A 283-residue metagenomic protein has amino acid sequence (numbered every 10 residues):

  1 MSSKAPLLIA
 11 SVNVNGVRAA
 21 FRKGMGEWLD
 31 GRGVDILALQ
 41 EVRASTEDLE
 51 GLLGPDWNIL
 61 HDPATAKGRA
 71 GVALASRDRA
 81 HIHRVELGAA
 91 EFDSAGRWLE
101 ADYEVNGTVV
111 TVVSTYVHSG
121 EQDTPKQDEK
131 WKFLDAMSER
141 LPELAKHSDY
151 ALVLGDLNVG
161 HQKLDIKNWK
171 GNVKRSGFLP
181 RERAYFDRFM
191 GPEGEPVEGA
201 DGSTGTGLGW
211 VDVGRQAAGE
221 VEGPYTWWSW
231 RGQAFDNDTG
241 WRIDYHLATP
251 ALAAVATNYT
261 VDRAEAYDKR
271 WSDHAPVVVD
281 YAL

Functional and structural regions predicted by a protein language model:
M1-L53, I59-L60, A64-V72, F189: N-terminal, active-site-proximal structural segment of metallo-dependent hydrolase catalytic domains
I9-V14, W28-E47, V112, R140-K163 (+4 more regions): Active-site beta-strand/loop signature of hydrolases that rely on acidic residues for catalysis
R43-G120: Structured beta-strand-rich core segments of catalytic domains in phosphoester-bond hydrolases
K67-H83, E222, D236-V255: Conserved beta strand-loop-helix elements of the APE1-like EEP
R77-D78, A101-G107, D238, T249-P250 (+2 more regions): Active-site beta-strand termini and strand-to-loop segments that position acidic
A89, V117-L134, K170-S176: Surface-exposed cleft-lining segments at the edges of enzyme active sites
F133-T239, I243: Metal-dependent phosphoesterases centered on the DNase I-like endonuclease/exonuclease/phosphatase
Q233-D236, E265-W271: Short proline/glycine-enriched turn/loop segments at secondary-structure junctions
